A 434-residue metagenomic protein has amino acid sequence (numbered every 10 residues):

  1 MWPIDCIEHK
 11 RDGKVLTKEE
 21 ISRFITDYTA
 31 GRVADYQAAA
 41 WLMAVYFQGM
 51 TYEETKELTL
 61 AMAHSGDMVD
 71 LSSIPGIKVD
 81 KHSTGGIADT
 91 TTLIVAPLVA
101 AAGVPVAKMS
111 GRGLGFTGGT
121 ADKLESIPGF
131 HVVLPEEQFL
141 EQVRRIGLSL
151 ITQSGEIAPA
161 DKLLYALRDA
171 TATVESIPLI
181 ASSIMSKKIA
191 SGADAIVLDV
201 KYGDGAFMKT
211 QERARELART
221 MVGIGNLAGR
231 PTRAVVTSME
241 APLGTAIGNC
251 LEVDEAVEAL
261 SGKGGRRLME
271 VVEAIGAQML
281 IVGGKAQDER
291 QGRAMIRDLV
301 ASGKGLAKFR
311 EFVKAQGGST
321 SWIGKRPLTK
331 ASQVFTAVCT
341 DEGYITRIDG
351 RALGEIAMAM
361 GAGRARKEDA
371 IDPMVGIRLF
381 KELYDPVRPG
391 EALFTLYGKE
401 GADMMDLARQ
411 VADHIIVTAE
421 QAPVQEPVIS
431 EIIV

Functional and structural regions predicted by a protein language model:
M1-A88, K308-A315, V428-I429, I433-V434: Acidic, glycine/proline-rich low-complexity segments that act as flexible tails and inter-domain linkers
D5, K10, V15-T17, Y28 (+6 more regions): Well-ordered secondary-structure scaffolds
F47, L93-A107, K187-G192, I224-A228 (+1 more regions): Alpha-helix C-terminal capping segments
I77-A100, V104-F116: Glycine/serine-rich anion-binding loops at beta->alpha junctions that coordinate negatively charged ligand groups
S83-G85, R112-F116, E156, Y202-D204 (+1 more regions): Acidic, glycine-rich active-site loops and adjacent beta-strand->loop/helix elements that engage anionic groups
M109, V143, I151-S154, I184 (+2 more regions): Short beta-strand segments
K123-S149, R219-G225, G229: A glycine-rich helix N-cap at a beta->alpha junction
R144-A193: Phosphate/diphosphate-binding glycine-rich loops and adjacent basic-rich segments that engage nucleotide
